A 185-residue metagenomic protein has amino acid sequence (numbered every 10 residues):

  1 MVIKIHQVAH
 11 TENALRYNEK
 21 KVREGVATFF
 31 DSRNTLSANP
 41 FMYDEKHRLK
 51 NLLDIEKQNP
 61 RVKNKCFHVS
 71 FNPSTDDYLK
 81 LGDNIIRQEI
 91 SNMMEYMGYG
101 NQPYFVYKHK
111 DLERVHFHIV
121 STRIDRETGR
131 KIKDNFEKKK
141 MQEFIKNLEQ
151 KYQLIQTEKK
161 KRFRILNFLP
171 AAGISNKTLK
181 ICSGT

Functional and structural regions predicted by a protein language model:
M1-T185: N-terminal nicking endonuclease/strand-transfer module with a His-rich metal-binding environment and a catalytic Tyr
